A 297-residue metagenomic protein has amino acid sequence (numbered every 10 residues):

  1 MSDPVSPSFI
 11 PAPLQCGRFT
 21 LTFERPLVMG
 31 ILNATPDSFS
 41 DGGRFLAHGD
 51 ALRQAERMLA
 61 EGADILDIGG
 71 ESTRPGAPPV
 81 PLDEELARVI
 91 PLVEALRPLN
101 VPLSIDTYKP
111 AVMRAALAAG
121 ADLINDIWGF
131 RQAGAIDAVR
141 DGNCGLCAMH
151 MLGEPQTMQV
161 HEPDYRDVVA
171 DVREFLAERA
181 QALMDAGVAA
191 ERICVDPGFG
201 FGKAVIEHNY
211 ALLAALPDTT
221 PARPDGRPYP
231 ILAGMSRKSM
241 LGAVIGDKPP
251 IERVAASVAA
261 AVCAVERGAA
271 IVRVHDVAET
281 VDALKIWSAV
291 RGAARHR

Functional and structural regions predicted by a protein language model:
S2-C16, F23, S40-Q54, T73-P102 (+5 more regions): Active-site-adjacent loop and "lid" segments of alpha/beta metabolic enzymes
P36: Catalytic-pocket segment enriched in acidic/His residues
R53-G69, R267: Catalytic domains of carbohydrate-active enzymes, especially glycoside hydrolases
A189-R192: Short acidic capping loops at alpha-helix termini that bridge into adjacent secondary structure
